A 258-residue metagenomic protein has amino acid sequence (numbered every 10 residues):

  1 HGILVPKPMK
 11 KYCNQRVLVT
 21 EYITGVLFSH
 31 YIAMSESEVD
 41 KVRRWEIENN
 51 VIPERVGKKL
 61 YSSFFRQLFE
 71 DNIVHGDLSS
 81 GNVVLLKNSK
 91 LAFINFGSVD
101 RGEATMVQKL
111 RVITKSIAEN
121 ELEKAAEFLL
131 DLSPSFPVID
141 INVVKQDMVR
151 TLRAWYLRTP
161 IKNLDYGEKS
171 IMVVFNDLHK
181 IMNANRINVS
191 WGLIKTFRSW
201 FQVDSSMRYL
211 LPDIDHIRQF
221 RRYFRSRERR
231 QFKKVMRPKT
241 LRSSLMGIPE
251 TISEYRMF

Functional and structural regions predicted by a protein language model:
H1-F258: Conserved catalytic cores of large enzyme domains
